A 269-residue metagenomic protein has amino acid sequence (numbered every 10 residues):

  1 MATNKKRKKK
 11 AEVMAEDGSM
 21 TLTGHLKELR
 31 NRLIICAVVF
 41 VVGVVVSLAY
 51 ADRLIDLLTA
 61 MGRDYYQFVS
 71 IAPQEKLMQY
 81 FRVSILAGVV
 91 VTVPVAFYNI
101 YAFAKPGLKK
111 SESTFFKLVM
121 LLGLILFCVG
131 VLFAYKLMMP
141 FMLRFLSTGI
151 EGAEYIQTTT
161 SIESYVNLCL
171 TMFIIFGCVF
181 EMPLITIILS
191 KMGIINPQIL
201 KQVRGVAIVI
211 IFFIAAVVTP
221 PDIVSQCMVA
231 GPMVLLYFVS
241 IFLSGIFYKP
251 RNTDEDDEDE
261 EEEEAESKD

Functional and structural regions predicted by a protein language model:
M1-D269: Membrane topogenic/interface segments and analogous intrinsically disordered interaction regions
